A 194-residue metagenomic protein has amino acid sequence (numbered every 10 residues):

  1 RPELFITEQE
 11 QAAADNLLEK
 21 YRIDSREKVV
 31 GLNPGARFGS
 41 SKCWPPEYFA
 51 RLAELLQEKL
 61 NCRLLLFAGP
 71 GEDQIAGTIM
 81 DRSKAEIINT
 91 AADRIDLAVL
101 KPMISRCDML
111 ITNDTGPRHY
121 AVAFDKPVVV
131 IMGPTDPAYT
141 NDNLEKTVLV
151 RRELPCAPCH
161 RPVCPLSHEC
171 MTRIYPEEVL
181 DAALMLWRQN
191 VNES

Functional and structural regions predicted by a protein language model:
R1-S41, N190: Mid-sequence helix-capping/hinge segment at a functional interface
F5-E8, I95-V99, P155-P158: A short acidic, often aromatic-flanked loop/helix-cap motif at beta-alpha or helix-coil junctions that lines enzyme
S40-S41, Q74-I75, Y120, A138-Y139: Glycine/Thr-rich phosphate-binding loops of Rossmann-like dinucleotide-binding domains
S41-P45, C170: Short, solvent-exposed loop/turn segments at secondary-structure boundaries
P46-G133: Donor-binding and catalytic core of enzymes assembling or modifying cell-surface/extracellular glycoconjugates
T78-R82, I87-A91, V122-E193: Nucleotide-sugar donor-binding patch of glycosyltransferase catalytic domains
